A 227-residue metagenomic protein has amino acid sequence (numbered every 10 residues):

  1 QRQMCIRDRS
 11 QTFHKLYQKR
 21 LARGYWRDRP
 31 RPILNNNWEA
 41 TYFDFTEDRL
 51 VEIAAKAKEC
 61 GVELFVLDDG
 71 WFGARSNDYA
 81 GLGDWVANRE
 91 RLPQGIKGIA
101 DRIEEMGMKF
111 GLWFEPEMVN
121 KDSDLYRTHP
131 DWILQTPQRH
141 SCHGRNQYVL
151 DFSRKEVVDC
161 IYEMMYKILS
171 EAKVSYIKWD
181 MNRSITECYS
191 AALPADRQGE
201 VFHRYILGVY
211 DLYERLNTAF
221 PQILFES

Functional and structural regions predicted by a protein language model:
Q1, Y25-W26, D101-I103, I168 (+1 more regions): A general structural signal for short secondary-structure junctions and capping/turn motifs
R2-I6: Short, small-residue-biased leader/transition segments that mark boundaries at the very start of proteins
D8-R29, F43: Acidic/polar, glycine-enriched structural segments that form the non-catalytic walls/loops of the carbohydrate-binding
Q11-L16, F45, L112, E156 (+1 more regions): A short linear-motif detector with a strong N-terminal bias
Y17, L21, G61, G107-F110 (+4 more regions): A generic secondary-structure signal for well-formed alpha-helical elements
W26-C160, Y176: Aromatic-lined carbohydrate-binding/catalytic grooves of carbohydrate-active enzymes
N88-G95, E105, Y126-S227: Active-site neighborhood of glycoside hydrolase catalytic domains
